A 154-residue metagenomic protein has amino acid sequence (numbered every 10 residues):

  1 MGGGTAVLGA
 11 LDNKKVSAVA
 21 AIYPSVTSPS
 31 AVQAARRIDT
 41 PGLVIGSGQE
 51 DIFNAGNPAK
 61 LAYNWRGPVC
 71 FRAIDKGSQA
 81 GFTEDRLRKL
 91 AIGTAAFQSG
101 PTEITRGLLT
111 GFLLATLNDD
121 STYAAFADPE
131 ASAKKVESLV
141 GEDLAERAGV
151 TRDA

Functional and structural regions predicted by a protein language model:
M1-A6: Gly/Ala-rich beta-loop-alpha elbow adjacent to hydrolase catalytic centers
L8-S17: Conserved hydrolase catalytic core segment
K14, Y23, T116-L117: Sec/Tat-exported extracytoplasmic proteins
S17-E84: The feature captures the conserved acid-bearing segment of alpha/beta-hydrolase catalytic domains
K76, D85-A154: Alpha/beta-hydrolase-fold serine-hydrolase catalytic core, especially in secreted/extracellular enzymes
